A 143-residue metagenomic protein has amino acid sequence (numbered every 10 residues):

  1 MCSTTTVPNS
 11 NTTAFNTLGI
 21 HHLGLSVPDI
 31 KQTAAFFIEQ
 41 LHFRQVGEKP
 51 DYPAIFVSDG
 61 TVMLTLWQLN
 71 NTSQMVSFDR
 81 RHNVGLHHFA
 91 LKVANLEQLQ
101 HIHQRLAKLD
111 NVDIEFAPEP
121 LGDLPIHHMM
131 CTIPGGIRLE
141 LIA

Functional and structural regions predicted by a protein language model:
M1-A14, H103-A143: Vicinal oxygen chelate
C2-K31, L86-F89: N-terminal beta-strand motif that seeds the catalytic metal site of vicinal oxygen chelate
N9-T13, Q74-D79: Short beta-strand/turn micro-motifs at beta-sheet edges
G19, D51, G85, P125: Exposed loop/turn and edge beta-strand positions of beta-sandwich/beta-sheet ligand-binding modules
G24-S26, A90-A94, T132, I142: Short hydrophobic/aromatic beta-strand micro-patches that form the beta-sheet surface supporting nucleotide- or nucleic
S26-N70: Core segments of cupin and vicinal oxygen chelate
Q32-T33, L96-H101: Short, conserved charged micro-motifs
T61-T65, Q74, G136-R138: Short, charged/polar, Gly/Pro-enriched secondary-structure boundary elements
